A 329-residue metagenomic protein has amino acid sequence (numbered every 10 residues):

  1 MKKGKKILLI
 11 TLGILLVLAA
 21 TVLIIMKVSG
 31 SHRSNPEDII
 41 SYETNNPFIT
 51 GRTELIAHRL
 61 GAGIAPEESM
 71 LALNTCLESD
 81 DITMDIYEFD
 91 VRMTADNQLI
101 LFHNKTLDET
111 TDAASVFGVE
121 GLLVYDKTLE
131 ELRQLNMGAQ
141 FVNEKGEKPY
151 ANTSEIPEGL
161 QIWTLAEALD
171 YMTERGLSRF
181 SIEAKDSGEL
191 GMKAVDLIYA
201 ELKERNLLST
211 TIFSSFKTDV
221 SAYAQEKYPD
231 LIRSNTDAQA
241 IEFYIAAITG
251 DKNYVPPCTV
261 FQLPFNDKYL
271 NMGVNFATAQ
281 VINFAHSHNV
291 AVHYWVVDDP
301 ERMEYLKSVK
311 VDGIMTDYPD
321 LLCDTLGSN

Functional and structural regions predicted by a protein language model:
K2-N329: Phosphate-group recognition and catalysis centered on beta-loop-alpha active-site segments
